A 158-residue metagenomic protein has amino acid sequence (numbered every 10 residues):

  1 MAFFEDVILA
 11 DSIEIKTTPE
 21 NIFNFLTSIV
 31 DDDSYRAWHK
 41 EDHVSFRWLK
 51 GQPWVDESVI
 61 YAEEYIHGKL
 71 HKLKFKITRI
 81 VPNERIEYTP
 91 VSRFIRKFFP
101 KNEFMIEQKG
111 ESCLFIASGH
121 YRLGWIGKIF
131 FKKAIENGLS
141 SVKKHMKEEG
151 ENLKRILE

Functional and structural regions predicted by a protein language model:
M1-Q52: Hydrophobic ligand-binding cavity/cleft-lining segments
F3-F4, F46-W48, K74-K76, Y121-W125: Short hydrophobic/aromatic-rich motifs at helix boundaries and adjacent loops
I8-A10, L70-F75, K97-N102: Short, surface-exposed coil-to-beta transition loops
K16-E20, G51, T78-R85, M105-L114 (+1 more regions): A short, structured loop/turn motif at beta-sheet edges
I22-L26, D32, I60, I77 (+3 more regions): Hydrophobic pocket/interface hotspot
T27-V30, L139-E158: Short amphipathic alpha-helical signal-transduction/dimerization elements
S45-I95, E148-I156: Glycine-rich portal/gate segments that line the openings of hydrophobic small-molecule binding cavities
P90-K144, L153: Beta-strand/loop substructures that line and gate deep hydrophobic ligand-binding cavities in soluble
